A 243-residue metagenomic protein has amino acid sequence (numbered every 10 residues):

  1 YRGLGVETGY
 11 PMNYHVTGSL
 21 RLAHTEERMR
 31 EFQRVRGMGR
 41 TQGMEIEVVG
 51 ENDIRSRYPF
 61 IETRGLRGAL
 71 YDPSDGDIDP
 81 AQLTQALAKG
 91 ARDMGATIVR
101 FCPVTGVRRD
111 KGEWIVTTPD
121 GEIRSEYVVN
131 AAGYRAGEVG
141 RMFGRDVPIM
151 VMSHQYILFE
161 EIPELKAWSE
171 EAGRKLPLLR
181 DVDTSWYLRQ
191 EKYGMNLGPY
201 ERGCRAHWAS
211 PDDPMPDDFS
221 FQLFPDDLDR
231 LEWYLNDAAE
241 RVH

Functional and structural regions predicted by a protein language model:
Y1-L4, V35, L83, L87 (+2 more regions): Alpha-helical packing segments of well-folded alpha/beta enzyme cores
Y1-R57, D183-L188, K192-N196, A206: Dinucleotide-binding Rossmann-like beta1-alpha1 core, especially the glycine-rich loop that anchors the ADP
G3-N13, M38, Q42-E45, G95-T97 (+5 more regions): Surface-exposed helix-capping loop/turn segments at secondary-structure junctions
Y10-R21, Q42, R55-M94, I115-V116 (+1 more regions): Helix-loop-beta segment of a Rossmann-like dinucleotide-binding subdomain
P11-H15, P148-M150, L179: Short beta-strand
A69-Y127, A131, R135-E138: Helical element adjacent to the flavin cofactor pocket in flavoenzyme catalytic cores
E122-K175: Central helical "cap/lid" subdomain
R145-D146, I162-H243: Active-site lid/adjacent beta-loop-alpha segment flanking the redox-cofactor pocket in flavoenzymes
